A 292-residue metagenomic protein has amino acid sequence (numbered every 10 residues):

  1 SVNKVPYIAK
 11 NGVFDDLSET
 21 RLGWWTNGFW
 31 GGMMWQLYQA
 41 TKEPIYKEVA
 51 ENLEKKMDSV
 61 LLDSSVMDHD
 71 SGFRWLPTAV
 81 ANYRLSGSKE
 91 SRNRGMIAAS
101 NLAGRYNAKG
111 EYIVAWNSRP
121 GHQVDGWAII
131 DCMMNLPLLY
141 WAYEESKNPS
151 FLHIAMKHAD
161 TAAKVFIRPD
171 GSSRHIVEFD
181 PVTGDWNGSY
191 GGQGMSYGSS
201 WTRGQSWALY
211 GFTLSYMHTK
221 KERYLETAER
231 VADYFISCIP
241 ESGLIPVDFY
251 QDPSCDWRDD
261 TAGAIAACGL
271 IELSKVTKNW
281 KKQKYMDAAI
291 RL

Functional and structural regions predicted by a protein language model:
S1-L292: Glycan-recognition and catalytic cores of secretory/periplasmic carbohydrate-active enzymes
